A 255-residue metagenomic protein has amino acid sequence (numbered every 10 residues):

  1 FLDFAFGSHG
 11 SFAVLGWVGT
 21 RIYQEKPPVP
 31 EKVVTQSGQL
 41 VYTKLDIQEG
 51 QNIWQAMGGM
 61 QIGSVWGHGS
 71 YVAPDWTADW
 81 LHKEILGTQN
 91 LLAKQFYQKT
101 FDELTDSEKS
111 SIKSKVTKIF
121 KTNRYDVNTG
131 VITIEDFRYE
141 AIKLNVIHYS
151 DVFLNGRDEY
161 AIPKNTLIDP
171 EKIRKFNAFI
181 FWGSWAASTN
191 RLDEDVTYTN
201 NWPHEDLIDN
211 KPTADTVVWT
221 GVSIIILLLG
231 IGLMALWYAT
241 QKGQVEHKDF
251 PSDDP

Functional and structural regions predicted by a protein language model:
F1-Y42: Post-cleavage N-terminal segment of exported redox proteins
L2-A5, N210-I226, F250-P255: Hydrophobic alpha-helical transmembrane segments of multi-pass integral membrane proteins
G10, V217-A239: Selective detector of the "anchor" transmembrane alpha-helix that sits immediately C-terminal
E25-V218: Soluble extramembrane regions of membrane proteins in the secretory/endomembrane system
L229-P255: Juxtamembrane interface at the cytosolic side of transmembrane helices
